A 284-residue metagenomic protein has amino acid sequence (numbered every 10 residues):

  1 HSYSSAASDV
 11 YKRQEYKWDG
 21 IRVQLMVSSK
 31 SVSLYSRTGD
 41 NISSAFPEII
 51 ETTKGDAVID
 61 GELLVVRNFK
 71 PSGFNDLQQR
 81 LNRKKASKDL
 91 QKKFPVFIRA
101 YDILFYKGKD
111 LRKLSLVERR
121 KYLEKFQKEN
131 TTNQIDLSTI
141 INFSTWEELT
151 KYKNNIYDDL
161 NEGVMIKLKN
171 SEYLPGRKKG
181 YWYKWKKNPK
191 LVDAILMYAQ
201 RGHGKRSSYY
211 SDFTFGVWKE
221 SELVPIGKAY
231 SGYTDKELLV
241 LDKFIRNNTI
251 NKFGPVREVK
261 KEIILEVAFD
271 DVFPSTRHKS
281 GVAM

Functional and structural regions predicted by a protein language model:
H1-A7, Y11: Single conserved hydrophobic/aromatic residue that forms the stacking wall/gate of nucleotide- or nucleobase-binding
R13, K17, R22, V27-T132 (+4 more regions): Covalent nucleotidyltransferase
M26-S28, P175-K179, R206-S211, H278-G281: Short glycine/proline-enriched turns and hinge-like loops at secondary-structure junctions
S43, L223-I250: A short-motif feature that recognizes glycine-rich, charge-decorated loops that bind or process nucleotide phosphates
G73-Y183, L223-I226, D235-L239: Catalytic nucleotidyltransferase
L241-M284: C-terminal structured "cap/appendage" subdomains that terminate the fold
